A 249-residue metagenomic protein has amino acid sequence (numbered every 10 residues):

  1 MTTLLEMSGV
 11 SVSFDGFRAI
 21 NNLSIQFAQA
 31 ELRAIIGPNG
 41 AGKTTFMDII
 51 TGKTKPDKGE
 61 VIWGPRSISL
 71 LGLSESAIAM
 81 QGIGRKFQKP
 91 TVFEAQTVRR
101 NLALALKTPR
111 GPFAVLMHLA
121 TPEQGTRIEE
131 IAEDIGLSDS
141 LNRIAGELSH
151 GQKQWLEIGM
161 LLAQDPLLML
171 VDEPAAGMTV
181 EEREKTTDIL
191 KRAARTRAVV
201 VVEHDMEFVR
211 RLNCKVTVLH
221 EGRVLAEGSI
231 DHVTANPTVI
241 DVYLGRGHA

Functional and structural regions predicted by a protein language model:
I36-P38: The feature captures the beta-strand-to-loop junction immediately N-terminal to the Walker
T51: Helix-to-loop junction immediately C-terminal to a conserved catalytic motif
K55, I68-P90, A114-G125, A193 (+1 more regions): ABC ATPase NBD coupling module
G59-S69, Q81, A226: Conserved ABC transporter NBD signature motif
M169-E173: Catalytic Walker B motif of ABC-type/P-loop ATPase nucleotide-binding domains
